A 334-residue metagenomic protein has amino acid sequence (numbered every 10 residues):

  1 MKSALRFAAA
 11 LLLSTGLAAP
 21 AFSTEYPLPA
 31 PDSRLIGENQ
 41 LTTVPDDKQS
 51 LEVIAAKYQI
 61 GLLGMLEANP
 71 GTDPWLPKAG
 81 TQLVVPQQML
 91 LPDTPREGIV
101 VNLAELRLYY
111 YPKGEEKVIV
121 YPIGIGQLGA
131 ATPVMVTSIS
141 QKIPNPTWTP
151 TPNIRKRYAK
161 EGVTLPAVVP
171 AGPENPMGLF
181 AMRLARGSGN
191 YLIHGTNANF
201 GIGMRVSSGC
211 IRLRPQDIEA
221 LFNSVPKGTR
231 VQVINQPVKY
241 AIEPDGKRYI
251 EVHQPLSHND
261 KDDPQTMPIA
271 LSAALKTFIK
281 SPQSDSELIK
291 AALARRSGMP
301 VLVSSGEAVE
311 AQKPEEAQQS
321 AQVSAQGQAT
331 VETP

Functional and structural regions predicted by a protein language model:
M1-A8: Bacterial N-terminal signal peptides that target proteins for export
A8-A18: Bacterial N-terminal signal peptides
A19-E25: Sec/Tat signal peptide C-region and signal peptidase I cleavage site
Y26-Q59: Primarily a LysM-type cell-wall glycan-binding module
D46-L76, K117-I119: LysM (lysin motif) carbohydrate-binding repeats in extracellular/periplasmic proteins that recognize
K78-L83, G228-V231: Loop/turn positions that initiate beta-strands
M89-N197, N223, V252-T333: Gly/Pro-biased beta-strand-loop elements
F222-Q265: N-terminal targeting pre-sequences for secretion and organelle import
